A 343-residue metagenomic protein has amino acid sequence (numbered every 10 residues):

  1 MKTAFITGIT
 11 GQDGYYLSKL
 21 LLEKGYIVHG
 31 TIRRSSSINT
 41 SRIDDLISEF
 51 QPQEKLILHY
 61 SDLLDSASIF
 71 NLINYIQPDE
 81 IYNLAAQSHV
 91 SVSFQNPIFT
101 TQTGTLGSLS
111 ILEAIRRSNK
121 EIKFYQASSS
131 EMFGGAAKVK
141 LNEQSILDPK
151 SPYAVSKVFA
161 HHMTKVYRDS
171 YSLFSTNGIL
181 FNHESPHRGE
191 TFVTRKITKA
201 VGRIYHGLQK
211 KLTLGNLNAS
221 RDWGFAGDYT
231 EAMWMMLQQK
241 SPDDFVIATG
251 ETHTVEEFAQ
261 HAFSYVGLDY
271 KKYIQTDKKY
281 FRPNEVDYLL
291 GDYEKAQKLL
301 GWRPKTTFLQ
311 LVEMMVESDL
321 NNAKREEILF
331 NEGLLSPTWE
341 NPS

Functional and structural regions predicted by a protein language model:
M1-H183, L237, Y265, T306 (+1 more regions): N-terminal Rossmann-like NAD(P)+-binding domain of SDR-like oxidoreductases, especially those catalyzing
E23, G30-T31, I38, S61-L64 (+1 more regions): C-terminal substrate-binding subdomain of Rossmann-fold SDR/epimerase-dehydratase oxidoreductases
